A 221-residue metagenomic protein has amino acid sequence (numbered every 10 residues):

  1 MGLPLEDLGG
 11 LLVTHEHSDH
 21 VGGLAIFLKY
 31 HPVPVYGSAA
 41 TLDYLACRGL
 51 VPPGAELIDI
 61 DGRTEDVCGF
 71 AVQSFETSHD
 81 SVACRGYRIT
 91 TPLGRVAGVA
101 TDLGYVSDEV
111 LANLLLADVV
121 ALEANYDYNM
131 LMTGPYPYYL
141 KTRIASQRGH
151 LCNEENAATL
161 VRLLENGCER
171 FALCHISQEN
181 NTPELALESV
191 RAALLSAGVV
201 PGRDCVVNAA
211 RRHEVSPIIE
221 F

Functional and structural regions predicted by a protein language model:
M1-E6, G22, I60-V119, I218-F221: Core dinuclear metal-dependent hydrolase active-site scaffold
M1-G37: Active-site metal-binding motif and surrounding structural segment of the metallo-beta-lactamase
L8-E16, Y36-A39, G98-T101, A121-E123 (+2 more regions): Active-site neighborhood of phospho(di)ester-bond hydrolases with catalytic His/Asp-centered motifs
H17-V21, L42-Y44, S81-V82, Y105-D108 (+2 more regions): Active-site environment of divalent metal-dependent phosphoester hydrolases
G22-H31, A46-G49, N181-E188: Metal-dependent catalytic neighborhoods of phosphoester/phosphodiester hydrolases
A55-L57, V72, V207: Generic structural signal for residues in well-ordered beta-strands
D108-A209: Cap/insert and terminal regions of metallo-dependent hydrolase folds
C205-F221: Short, basic/aromatic-enriched C-terminal tail that caps enzymatic domains
